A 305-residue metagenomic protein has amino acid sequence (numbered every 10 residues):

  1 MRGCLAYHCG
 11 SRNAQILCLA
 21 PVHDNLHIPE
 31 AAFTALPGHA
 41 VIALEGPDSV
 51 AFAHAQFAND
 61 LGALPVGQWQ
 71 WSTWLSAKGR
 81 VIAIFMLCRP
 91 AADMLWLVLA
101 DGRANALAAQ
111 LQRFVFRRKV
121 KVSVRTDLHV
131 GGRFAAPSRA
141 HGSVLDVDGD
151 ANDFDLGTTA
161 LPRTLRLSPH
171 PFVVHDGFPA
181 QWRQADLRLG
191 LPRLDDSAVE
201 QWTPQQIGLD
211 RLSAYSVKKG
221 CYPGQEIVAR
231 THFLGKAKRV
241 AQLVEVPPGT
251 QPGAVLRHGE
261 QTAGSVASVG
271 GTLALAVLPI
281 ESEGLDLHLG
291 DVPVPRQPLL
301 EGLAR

Functional and structural regions predicted by a protein language model:
I16-A83, A91-A92: Acidic, proline/glycine-enriched N-terminal capping motif
E30-A35, A40-A43, A83-L189, H258: Acidic, low-complexity central loop/insert segments
L36-A55, T126-A135, K236-V246: Short glycine-/aliphatic-rich beta-strand segments at the starts of folded cytosolic domains
D48-A53, A104-A108, H170-H175, T250-V255 (+1 more regions): Short, conserved charged micro-motifs
P179, A185-D210: Short, conserved active-site entrance elements at the starts or edges of catalytic domains
I207-Y215, A229-R305: Glycine-rich, small/acidic residue-mixed loop/short-helix segments
